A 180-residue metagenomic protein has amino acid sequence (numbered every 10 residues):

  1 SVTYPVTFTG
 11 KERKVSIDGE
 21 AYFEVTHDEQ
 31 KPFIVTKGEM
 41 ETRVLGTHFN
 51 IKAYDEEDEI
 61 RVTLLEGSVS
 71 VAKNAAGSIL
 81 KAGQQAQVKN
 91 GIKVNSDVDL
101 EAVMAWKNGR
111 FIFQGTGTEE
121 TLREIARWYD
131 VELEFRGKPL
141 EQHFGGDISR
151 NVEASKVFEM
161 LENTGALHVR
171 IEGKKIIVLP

Functional and structural regions predicted by a protein language model:
S1-P180: A residue-level detector for the "anchor" residue at the start of short, highly conserved motifs
